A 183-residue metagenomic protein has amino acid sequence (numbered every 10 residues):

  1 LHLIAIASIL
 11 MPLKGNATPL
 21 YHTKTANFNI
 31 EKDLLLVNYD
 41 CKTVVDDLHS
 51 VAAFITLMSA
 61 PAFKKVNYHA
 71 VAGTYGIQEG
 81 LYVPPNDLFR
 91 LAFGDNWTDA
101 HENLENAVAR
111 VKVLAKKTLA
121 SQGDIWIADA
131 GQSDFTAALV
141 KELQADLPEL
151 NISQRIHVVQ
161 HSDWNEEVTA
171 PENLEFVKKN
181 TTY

Functional and structural regions predicted by a protein language model:
L1-P19: Bacterial Sec-dependent N-terminal signal peptides
T18-Y183: N-terminal acidic, glycine/proline-rich low-complexity segments
